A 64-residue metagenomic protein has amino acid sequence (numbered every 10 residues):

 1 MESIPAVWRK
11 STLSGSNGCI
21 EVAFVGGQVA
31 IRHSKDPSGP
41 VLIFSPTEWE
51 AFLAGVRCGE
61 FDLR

Functional and structural regions predicted by a protein language model:
M1-R64: Positively charged, low-complexity terminal tracts and the immediately adjacent first secondary-structure elements
